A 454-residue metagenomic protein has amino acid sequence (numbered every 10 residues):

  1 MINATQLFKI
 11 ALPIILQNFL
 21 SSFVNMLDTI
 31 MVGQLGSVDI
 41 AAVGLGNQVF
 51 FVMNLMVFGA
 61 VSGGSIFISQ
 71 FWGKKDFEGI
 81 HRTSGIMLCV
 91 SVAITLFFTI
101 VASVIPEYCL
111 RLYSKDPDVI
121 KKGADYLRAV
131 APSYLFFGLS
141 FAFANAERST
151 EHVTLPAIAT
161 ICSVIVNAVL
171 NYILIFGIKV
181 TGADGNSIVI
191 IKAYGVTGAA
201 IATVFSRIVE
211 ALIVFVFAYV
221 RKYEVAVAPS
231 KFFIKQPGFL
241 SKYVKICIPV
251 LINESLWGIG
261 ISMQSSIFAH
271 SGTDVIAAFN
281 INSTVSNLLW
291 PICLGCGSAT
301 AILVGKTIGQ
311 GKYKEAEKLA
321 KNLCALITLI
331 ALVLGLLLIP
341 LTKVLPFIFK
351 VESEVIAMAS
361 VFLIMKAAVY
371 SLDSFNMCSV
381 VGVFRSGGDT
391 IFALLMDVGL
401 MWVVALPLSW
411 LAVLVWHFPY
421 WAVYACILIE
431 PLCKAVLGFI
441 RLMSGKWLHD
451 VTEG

Functional and structural regions predicted by a protein language model:
M1-I14, I68-S133, G177, A183-C247 (+2 more regions): Short alpha-helical transmembrane segments in multi-pass integral membrane proteins
I2-I30, Q34-L35, F51-G63, F67 (+6 more regions): N-terminal transmembrane alpha-helices
K9-D28, A129, S140, S163 (+5 more regions): Transmembrane helical elements of multi-pass membrane transporters/channels
F19, F23-A41, L110-P117, I173-Y194 (+4 more regions): Helix-terminus/linker motif at the lipid-water interface of multi-pass membrane proteins
S21, N25-D28, V32, N54-V61 (+17 more regions): Alpha-helical transmembrane segments and their lipid-water interface positions in multi-pass membrane proteins
V32-F51, T83, P117-K122, V196-T197 (+5 more regions): Interfacial/gating helices of multi-pass transporter permease domains
I40-I100, F137-P156, S265, A278-T342 (+1 more regions): Small-residue-rich hydrophobic transmembrane alpha-helices
V61, V130-S149, P156-N167, A199-V214 (+5 more regions): Short runs within selected transmembrane alpha-helices of multi-pass transporters and secretion channels
